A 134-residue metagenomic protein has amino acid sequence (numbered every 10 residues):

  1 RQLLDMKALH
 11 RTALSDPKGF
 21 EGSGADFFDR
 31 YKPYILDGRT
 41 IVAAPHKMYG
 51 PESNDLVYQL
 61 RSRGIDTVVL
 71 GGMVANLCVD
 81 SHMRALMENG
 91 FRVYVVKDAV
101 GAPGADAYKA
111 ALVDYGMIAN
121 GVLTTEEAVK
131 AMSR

Functional and structural regions predicted by a protein language model:
R1-R63: Active-site alpha/beta core segments
D66, R92, G121: Residue-level detector of anion-binding/catalytic polar loops
V69-M73, N89-A105: A short glycine-rich beta-strand->turn/loop micro-motif centered on a GG-aromatic cluster
L86: Short conserved active-site loop signatures built around small residues
G104-G116: Active-site-proximal loop->helix
N120-R134: A charged, well-structured terminal subsegment
